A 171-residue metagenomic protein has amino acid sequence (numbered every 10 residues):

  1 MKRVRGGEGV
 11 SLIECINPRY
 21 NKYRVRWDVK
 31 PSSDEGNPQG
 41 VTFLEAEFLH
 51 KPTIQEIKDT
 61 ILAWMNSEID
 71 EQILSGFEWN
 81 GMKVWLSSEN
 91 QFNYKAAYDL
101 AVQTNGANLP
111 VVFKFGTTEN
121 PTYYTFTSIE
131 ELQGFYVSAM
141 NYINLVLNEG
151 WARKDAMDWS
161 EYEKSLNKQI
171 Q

Functional and structural regions predicted by a protein language model:
K2-Q171: A preference for well-ordered globular domain cores that mediate specific macromolecular interactions or catalysis
